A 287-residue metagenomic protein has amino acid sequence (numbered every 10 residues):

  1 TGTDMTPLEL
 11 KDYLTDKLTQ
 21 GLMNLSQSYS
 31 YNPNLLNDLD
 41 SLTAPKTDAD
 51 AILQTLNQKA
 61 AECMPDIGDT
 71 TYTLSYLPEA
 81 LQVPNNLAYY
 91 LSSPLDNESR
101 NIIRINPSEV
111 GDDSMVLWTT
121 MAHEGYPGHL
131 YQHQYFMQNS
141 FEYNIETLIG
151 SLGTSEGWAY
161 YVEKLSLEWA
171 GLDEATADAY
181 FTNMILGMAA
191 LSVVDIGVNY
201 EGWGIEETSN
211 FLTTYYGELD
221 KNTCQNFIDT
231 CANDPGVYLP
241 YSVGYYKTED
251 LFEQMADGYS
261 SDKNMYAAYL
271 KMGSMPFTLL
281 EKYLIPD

Functional and structural regions predicted by a protein language model:
T1-D287: N-terminal maturation segment of proteins
